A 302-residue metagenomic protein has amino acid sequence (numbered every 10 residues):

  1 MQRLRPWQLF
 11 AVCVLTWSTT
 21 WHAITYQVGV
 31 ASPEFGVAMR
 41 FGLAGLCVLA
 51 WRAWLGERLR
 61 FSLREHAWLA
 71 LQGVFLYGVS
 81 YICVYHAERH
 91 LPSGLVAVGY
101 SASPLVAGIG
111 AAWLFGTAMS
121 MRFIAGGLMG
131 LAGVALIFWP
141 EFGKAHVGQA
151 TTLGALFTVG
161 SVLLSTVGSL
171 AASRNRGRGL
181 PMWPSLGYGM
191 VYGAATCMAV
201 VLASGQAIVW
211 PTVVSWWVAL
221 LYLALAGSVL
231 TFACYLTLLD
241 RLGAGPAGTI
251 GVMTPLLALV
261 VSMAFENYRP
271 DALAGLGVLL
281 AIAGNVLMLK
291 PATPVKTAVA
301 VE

Functional and structural regions predicted by a protein language model:
M1-A38, A44, H86, A145-R174 (+2 more regions): Glycine-/small-residue-enriched transmembrane alpha-helix faces in small-molecule transporters and effluxers
Q2-W7, V30-E34, A38, F61-A67 (+3 more regions): Juxtamembrane helix-entry segments on the extracytoplasmic side of multipass membrane proteins
L15-T16, T20-W21, L49-Y100, L136 (+1 more regions): Specific transmembrane alpha-helical segments of multi-pass solute transporters/efflux pumps, especially DMT/EamA
Q27, G36, R40, A87 (+7 more regions): Hydrophobic/aromatic residues within transmembrane alpha-helices of multi-pass small-molecule transporters
V30-V79, V106-A107, L163-A171, L186-G205 (+2 more regions): Transmembrane alpha-helices of multi-pass small-molecule transport proteins
F35-L46, L76, Y81-G127, V134 (+1 more regions): Specific alpha-helical transmembrane segments that line the substrate/conduction pathway and gating interfaces
V37-M39, L95-A102, A171-A194, A224-A264: Helix-helix packing/entry segments at the starts of transmembrane helices
V48, M119-E141, C197, V252-M253 (+2 more regions): Hydrophobic transmembrane alpha-helices of multi-pass small-molecule transport proteins
